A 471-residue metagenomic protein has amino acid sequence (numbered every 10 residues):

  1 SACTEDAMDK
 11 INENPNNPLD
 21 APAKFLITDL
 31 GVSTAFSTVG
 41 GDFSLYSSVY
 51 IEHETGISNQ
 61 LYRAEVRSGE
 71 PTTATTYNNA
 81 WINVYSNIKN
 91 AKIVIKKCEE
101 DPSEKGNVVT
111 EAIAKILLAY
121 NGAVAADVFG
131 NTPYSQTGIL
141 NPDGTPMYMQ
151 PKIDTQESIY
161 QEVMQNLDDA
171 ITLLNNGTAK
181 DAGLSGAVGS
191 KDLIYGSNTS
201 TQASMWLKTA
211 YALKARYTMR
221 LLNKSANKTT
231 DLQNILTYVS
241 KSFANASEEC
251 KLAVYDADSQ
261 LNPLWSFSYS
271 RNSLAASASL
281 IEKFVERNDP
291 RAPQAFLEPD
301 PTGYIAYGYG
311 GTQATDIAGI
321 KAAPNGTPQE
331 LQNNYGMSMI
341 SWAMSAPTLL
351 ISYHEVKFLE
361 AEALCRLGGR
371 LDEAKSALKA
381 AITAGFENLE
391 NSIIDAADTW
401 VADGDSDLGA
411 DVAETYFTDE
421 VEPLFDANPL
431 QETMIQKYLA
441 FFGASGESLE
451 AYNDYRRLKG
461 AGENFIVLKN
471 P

Functional and structural regions predicted by a protein language model:
C3-E5, A203, A278, E286 (+3 more regions): Long, intrinsically disordered, low-complexity segments
C3-L61, T75, I82-Y85, D101 (+4 more regions): Membrane-proximal, proline-rich intrinsically disordered regions
C3-M8, Q60-E65, G130-G138, A397-V412: Short, compositionally biased low-complexity segments
M8-N17, W265-S268, E362, E414-F425: Charged, low-complexity surface segments at secondary-structure and domain boundaries
D20-K24, I57-I393, D426-L430, Q436: Structured, solvent-exposed acidic/aromatic patches
V39-G40, N391, F442: Intrinsically disordered or highly flexible coil/loop and linker segments, enriched in small and charged/polar residues
G138, D258-L264, D398-L408, Y455-G460: Short alpha-helical linear motifs
K375-G385, S392-T418: Acidic/aromatic/glycine-rich contiguous surface patches that form carbohydrate-binding/processing clefts and analogous
